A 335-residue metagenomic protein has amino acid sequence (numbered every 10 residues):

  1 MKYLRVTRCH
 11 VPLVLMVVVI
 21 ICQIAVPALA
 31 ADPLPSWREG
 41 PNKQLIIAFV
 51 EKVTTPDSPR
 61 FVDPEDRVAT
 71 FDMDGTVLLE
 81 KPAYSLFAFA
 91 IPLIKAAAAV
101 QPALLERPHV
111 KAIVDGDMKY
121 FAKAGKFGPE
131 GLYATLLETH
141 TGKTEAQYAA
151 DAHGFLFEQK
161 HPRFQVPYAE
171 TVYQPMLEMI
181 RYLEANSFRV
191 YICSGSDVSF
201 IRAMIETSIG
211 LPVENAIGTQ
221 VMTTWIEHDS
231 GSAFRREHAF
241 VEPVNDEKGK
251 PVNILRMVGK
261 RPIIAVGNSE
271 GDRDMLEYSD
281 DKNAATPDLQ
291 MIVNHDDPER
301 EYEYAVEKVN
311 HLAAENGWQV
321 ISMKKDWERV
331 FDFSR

Functional and structural regions predicted by a protein language model:
K2-L15: Bacterial N-terminal signal peptides that target proteins for export
P12-A25: Bacterial N-terminal signal peptides
L29-W37, P41-I47, E51, F61 (+2 more regions): C-terminal cap/substrate-recognition subdomain and adjoining C-terminal extension of metal-dependent phosphatase-like
T55: Conserved helix-loop functional segments at active or binding sites
R67-P82, L276: Asp-based phosphoryl-transfer active-site loop
E80-A83, A88-I91, A203-M204, Y278: Short, solvent-exposed loop/turn and secondary-structure capping segments
A83, A88-E170, Q174: A metal-dependent, Asp-based hydrolase signature
